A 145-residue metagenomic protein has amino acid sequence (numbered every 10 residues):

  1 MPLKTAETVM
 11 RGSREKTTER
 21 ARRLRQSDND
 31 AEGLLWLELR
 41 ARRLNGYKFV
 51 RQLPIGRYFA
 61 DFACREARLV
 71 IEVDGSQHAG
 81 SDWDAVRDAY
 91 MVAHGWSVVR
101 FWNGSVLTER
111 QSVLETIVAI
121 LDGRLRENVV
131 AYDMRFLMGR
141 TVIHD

Functional and structural regions predicted by a protein language model:
M1-Y47, R124-D145: Solvent-exposed, charged helical/coil patches that constitute nucleic-acid or partner-interaction surfaces
R22-D28, R51-L121: Basic, amphipathic alpha-helical patches used to engage nucleic acids or provide basic targeting signals, exemplified
